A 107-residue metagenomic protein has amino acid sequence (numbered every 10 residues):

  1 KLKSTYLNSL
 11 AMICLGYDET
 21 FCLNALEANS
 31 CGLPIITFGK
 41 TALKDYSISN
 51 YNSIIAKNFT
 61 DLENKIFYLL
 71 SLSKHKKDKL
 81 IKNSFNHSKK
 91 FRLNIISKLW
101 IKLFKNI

Functional and structural regions predicted by a protein language model:
K3, L26-S30, K44-D45: Short alpha-helical segment that forms part of, or immediately flanks, the ligand-binding pocket in carbohydrate-active
S4-S9: Short alpha-helical donor nucleotide-sugar binding micro-motif in glycosyltransferases
L10, G32: A short alpha->beta transition loop at the rim of the catalytic pocket in nucleotide-sugar-dependent
Y17: Aromatic "clamp/platform" in nucleotide-sugar-dependent glycosyltransferases that forms part of the donor/acceptor
P34-T37: Short hydrophobic beta-strand element within catalytic cores of glycosyltransferases and related nucleotide-activated
S49-T60, Y68-K74: Conserved acidic donor-binding segment of nucleotide-sugar-dependent glycosyltransferases
H75-K90, K102: A short, well-ordered alpha-helix in the C-terminal region of glycosyltransferases
L93-I107: C-terminal alpha-helical cap of glycosyltransferases
